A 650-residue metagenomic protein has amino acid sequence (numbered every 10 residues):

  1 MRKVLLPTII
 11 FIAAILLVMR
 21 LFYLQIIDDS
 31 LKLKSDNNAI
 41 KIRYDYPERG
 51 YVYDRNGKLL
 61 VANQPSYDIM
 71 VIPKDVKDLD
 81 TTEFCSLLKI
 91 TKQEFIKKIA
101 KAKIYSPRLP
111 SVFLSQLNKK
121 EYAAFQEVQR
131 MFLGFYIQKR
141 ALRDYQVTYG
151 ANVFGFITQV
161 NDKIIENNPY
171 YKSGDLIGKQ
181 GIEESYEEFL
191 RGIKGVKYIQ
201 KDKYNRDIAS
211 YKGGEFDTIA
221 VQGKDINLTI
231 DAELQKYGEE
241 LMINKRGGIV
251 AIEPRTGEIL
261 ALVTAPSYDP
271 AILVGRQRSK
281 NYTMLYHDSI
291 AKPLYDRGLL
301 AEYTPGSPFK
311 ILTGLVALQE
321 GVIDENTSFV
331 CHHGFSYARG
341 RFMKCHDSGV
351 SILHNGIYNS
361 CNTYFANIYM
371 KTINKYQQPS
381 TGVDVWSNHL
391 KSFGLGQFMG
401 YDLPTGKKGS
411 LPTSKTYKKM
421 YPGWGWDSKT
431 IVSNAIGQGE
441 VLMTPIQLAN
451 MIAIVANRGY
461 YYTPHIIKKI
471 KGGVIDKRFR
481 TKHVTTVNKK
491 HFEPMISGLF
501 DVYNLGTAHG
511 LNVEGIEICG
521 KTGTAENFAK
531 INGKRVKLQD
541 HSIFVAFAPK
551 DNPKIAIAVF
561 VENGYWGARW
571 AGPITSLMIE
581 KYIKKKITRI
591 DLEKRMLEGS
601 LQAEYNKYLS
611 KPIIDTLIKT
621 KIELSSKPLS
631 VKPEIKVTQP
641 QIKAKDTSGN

Functional and structural regions predicted by a protein language model:
M1-Q277, E302, G382-S392, A435 (+4 more regions): Periplasmic/cell-envelope proteins involved in peptidoglycan metabolism and beta-lactam response
V61, D202-D207, Y211-E215, R255-S307 (+4 more regions): Beta-lactam-recognizing serine transpeptidase/beta-lactamase-like catalytic domain environment
V474-F479, K594-Q602: Intrinsically disordered, low-complexity charged/polar segments
A525-N527, L601-E604: Short acidic/His-enriched helical or mixed secondary-structure segments at domain edges of catalytic enzymes and some
